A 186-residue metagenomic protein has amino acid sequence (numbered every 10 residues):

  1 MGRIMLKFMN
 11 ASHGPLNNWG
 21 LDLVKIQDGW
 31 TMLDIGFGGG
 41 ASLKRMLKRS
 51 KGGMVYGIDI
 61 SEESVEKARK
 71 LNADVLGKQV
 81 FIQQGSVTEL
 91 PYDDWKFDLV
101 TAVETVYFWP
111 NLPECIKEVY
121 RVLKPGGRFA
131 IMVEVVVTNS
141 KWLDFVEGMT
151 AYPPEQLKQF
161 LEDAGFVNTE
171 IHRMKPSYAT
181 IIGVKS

Functional and structural regions predicted by a protein language model:
A11-W30, R45: Conserved alpha-helix/loop element of class I SAM-dependent methyltransferases that forms part of the SAM/SAH-binding
L33-E89: Class I SAM-dependent methyltransferase SAM/SAH-binding core
T88-V100: A short acidic, Gly/Pro-enriched loop at the edge of an enzyme's catalytic core that lines a small-molecule cofactor
L99-N111: A short SAM/SAH-binding and catalytic strip from SAM-dependent methyltransferases
P113-P125: A short glycine-rich, Lys/Arg-flanked "PGG" loop and its adjoining helix->strand segment in the class I
G127-V133: Conserved beta-strand signature within the Rossmann-like core of class I S-adenosyl-L-methionine
M149-A164: Short alpha-helix
G165-V167, R173-S186: Core SAM-dependent methyltransferase catalytic element
